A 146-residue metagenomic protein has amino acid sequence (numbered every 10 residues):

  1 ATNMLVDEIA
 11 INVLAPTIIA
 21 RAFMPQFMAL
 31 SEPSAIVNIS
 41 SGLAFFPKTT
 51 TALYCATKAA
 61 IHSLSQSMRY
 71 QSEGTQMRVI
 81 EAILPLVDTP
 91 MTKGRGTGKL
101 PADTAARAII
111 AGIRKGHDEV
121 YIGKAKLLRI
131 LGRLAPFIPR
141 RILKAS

Functional and structural regions predicted by a protein language model:
A1-V6: Substrate-binding pocket helix/loop in short-chain dehydrogenase/reductase
A20, T57: Active-site helix of classical SDR
S41: Residue(s) in the substrate-gating loop at a strand-loop-helix junction that position the organic substrate next
F46, S67-R78: Active-site-adjacent segment of SDR/Rossmann-fold oxidoreductases
K48-A52: Active-site loop immediately N-terminal to the catalytic Tyr-X3-Lys motif of short-chain dehydrogenase/reductase
L84-G94: Short, flexible catalytic-loop segment of classical short-chain dehydrogenase/reductase
K93-R133: C-terminal helical subdomain
